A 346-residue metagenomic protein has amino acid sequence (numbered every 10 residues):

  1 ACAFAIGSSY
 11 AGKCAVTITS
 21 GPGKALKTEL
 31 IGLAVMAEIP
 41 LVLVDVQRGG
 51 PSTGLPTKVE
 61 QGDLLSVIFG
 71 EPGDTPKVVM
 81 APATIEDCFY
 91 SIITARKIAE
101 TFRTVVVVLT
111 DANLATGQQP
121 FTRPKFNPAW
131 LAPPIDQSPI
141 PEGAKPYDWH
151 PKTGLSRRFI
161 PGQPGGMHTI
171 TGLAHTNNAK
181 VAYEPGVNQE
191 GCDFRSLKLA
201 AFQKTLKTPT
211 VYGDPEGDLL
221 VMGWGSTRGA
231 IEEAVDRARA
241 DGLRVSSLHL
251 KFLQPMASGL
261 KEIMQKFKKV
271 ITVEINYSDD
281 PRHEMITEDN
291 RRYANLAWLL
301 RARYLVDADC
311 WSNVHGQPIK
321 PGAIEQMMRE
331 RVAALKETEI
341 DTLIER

Functional and structural regions predicted by a protein language model:
A1-F69, V78-A99, A240: Thiamine diphosphate
A3, G12, T75, E86 (+3 more regions): Hydrophobic alpha-helical context, especially transmembrane and signal-peptide helices
V16, I31, G54-T57, T75 (+4 more regions): Homeobox/homeodomain signature
S66-G73, R301-Y304: Short, conserved catalytic or adaptor-binding loops enriched in Gly and charged residues
G73-D74, P215: Short glycine-enriched loop/turn motifs at secondary-structure junctions
S91, R96-R346: Flexible, low-complexity linker and terminal segments
